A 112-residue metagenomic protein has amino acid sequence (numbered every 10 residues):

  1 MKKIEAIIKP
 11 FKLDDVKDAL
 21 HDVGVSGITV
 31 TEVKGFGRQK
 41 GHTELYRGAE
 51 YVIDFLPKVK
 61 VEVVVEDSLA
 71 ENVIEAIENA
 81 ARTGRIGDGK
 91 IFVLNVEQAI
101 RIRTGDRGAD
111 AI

Functional and structural regions predicted by a protein language model:
M1-I112: Positively charged, small/polar-rich N-terminal and surface patches that mediate targeting and assembly and bind
